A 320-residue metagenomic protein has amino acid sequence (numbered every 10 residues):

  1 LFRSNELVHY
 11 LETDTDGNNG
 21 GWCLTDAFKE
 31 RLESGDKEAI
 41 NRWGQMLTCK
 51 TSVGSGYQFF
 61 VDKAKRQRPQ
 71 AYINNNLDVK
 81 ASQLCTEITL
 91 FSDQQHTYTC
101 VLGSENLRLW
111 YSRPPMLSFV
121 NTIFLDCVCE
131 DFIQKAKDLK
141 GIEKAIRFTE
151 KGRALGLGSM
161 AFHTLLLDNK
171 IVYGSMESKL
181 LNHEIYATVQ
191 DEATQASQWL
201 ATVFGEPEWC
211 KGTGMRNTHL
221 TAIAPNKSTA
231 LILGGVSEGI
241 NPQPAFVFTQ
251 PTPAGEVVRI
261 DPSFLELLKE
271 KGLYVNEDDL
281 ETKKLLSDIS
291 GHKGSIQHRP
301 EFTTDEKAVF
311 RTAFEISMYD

Functional and structural regions predicted by a protein language model:
F2-D320: Long, C-terminal-biased catalytic regions of enzyme "large/alpha" subunits
